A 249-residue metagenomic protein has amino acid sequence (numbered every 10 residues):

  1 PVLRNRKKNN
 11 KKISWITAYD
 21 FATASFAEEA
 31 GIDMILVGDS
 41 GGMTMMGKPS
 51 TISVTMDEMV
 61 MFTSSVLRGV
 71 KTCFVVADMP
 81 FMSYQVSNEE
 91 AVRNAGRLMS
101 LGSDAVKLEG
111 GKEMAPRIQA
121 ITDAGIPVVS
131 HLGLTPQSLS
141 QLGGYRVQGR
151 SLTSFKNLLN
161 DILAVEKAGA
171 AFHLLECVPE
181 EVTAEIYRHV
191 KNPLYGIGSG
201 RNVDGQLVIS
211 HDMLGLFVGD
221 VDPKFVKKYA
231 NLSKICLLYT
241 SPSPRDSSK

Functional and structural regions predicted by a protein language model:
P1-W15: N-terminal amphipathic alpha-helix/helix-capping segment at the start of soluble metabolic enzymes
W15, Y19-K48, E58-F74, S83-I197 (+1 more regions): Alpha/beta enzyme core
S53: Glycine-rich phosphate/pyrophosphate-binding loop regions near the starts of catalytic domains
A77: Aromatic-rich carbohydrate-recognition surfaces in CAZymes
G215-C236: A hydrophobic, small-residue-rich beta->alpha segment in the mid-to-C-terminal subdomain of diverse proteins
Y239-S248: Conserved small/polar residues in nucleotide/adenosyl-binding loops
